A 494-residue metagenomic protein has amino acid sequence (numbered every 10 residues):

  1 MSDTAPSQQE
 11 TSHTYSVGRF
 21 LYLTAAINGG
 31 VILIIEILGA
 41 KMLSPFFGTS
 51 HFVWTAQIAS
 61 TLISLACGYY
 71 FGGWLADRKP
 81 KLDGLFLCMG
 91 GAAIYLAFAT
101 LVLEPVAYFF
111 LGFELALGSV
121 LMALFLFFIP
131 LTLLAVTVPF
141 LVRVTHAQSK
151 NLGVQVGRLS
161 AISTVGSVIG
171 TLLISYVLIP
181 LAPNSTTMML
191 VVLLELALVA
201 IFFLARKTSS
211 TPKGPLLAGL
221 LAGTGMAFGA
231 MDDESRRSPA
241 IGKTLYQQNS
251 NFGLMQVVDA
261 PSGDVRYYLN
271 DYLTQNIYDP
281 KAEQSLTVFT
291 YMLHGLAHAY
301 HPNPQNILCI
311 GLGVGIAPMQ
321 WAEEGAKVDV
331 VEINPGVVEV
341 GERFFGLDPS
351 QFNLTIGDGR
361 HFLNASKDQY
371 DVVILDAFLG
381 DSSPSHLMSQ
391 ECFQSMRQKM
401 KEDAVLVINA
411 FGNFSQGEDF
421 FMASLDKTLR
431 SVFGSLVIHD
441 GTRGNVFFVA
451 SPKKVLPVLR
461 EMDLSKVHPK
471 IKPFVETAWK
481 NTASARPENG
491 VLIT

Functional and structural regions predicted by a protein language model:
S2-Q247, Q256-D264, Y272-Q275, H294 (+10 more regions): Alpha-helical transmembrane segments of multi-pass membrane proteins
S44, L131, V177, V328 (+4 more regions): Short, flexible active-site loop motifs that bind/organize anionic cofactors or intermediates
N251-G253: Short, basic and Ser/Thr-rich N-terminal targeting/leader segments
M255-Q256, K453-T494: SAM/dcSAM-binding transferase cores
Y278-Y291: Conserved SAM-binding loop and adjacent beta-strand
D348-G359: Conserved SAM-binding strand-loop segment of SAM-dependent methyltransferases
H386-L387: Active-site glycine- and acidic-residue-rich loops that bind and position anionic ligands or nucleotide-like cofactors
